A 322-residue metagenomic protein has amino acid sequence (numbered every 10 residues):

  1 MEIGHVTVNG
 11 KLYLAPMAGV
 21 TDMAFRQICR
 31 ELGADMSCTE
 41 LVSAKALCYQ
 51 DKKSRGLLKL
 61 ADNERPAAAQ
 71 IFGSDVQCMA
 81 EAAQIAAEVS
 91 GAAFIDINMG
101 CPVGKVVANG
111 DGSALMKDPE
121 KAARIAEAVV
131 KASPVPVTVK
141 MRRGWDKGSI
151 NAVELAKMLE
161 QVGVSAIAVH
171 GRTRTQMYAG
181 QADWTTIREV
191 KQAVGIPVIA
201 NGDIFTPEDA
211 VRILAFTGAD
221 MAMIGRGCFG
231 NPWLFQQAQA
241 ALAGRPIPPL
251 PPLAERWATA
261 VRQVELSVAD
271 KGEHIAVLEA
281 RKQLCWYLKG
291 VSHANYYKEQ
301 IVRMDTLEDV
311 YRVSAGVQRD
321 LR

Functional and structural regions predicted by a protein language model:
M1-L12, L47-P66, C101-D111, V130-T138 (+1 more regions): N-terminal small/glycine-rich loop or linker at the start of catalytic domains across soluble metabolic enzymes
E2, M17-A93: Glycine-rich, positively charged N-terminal anion/phosphate-binding segment
G4, V8-L12, A18-A24, R124 (+6 more regions): Alpha/beta catalytic cores of nucleotide-metabolism and tRNA/nucleoside-modifying enzymes
L12-P16, S37-T39, A67-I71, I95 (+4 more regions): Hydrophobic faces of well-ordered beta-strands that scaffold small-molecule active sites in alpha/beta enzyme cores
M17-G19, V42-A44, F72-S74, G100-P102 (+4 more regions): Active-site beta-loop-alpha junctions enriched in small/polar residues
E31, A80-D111, P119-I196, V211-R212 (+1 more regions): Alpha/beta enzyme core
